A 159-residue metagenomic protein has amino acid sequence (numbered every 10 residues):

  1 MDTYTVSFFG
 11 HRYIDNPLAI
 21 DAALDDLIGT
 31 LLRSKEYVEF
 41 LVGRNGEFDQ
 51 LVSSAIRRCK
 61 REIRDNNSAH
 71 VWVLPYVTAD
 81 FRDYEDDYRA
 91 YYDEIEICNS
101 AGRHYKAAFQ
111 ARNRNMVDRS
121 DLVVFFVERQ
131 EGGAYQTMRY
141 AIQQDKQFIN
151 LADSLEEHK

Functional and structural regions predicted by a protein language model:
M1-K159: Acidic/glycine-enriched connector segments
